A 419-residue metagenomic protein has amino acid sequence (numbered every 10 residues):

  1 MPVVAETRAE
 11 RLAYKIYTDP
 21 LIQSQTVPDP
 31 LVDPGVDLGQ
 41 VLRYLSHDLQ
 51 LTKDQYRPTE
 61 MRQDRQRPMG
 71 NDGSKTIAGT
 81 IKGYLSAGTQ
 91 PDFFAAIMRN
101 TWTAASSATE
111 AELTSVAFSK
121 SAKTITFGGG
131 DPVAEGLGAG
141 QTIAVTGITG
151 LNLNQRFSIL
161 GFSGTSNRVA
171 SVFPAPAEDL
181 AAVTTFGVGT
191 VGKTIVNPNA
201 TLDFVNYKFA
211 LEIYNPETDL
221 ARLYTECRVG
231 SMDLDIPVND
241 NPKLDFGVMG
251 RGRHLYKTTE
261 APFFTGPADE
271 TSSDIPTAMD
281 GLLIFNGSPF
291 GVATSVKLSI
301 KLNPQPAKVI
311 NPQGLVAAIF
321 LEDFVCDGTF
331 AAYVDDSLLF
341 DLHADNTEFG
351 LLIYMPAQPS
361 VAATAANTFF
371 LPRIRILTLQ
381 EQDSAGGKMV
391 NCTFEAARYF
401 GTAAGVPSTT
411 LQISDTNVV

Functional and structural regions predicted by a protein language model:
M1-V419: Signature of extracytoplasmic/envelope-associated structural regions
